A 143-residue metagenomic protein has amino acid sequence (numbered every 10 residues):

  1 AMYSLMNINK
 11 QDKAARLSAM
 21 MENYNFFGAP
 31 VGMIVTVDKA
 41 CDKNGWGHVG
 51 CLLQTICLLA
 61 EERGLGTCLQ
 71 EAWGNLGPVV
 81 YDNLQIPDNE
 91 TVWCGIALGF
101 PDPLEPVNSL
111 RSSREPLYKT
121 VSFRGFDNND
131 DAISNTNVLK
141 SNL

Functional and structural regions predicted by a protein language model:
A1-L143: Acidic, surface-exposed loops and disordered segments
